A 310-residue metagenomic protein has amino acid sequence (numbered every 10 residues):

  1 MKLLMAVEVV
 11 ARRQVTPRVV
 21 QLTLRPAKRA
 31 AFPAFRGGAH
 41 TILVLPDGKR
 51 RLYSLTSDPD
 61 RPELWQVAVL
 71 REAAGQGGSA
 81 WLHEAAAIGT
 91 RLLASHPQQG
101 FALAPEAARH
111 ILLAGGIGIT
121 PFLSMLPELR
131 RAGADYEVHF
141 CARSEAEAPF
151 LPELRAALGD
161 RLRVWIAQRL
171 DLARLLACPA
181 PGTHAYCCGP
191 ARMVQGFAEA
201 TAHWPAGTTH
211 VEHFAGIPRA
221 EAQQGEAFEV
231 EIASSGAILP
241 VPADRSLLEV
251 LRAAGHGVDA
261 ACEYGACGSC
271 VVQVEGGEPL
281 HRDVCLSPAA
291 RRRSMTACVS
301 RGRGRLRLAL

Functional and structural regions predicted by a protein language model:
K2-R91, S95, A108, A142-E145: Ferredoxin-reductase
R36-G38, E221-F228, A266-G268: A short, compositionally biased
G37-A39, T56-D60, A243-L248, C285-P288 (+1 more regions): A short, sequence-level motif marking secondary-structure junctions
S79-G236, P240: FNR/FR-type flavoprotein reductase catalytic core
P121, R252, H256-H281, S287-G304: Local cysteine-cluster metal-coordination motifs and their immediate loop/turn environment, predominantly Fe-S cluster
Q224-A260, Q273: N-terminal pre-ligand scaffold of iron-sulfur
R307-L310: Short hydrophobic/aromatic patches at helix-to-coil boundaries
